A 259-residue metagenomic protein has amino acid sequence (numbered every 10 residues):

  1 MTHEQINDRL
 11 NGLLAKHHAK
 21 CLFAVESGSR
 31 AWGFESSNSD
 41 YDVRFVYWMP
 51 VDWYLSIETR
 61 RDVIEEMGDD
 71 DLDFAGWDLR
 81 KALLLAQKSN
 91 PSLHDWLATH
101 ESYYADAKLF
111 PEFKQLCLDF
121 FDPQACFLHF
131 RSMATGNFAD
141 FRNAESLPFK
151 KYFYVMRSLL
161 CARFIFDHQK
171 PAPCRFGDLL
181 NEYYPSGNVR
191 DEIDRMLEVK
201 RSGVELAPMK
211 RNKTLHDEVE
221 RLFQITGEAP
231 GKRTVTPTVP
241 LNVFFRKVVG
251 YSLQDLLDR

Functional and structural regions predicted by a protein language model:
M1-V25: Helical scaffold of the NTase/Pol beta-like nucleotidyltransferase catalytic core
V25, S37, I225: A cross-kingdom feature strongest in bacterial/archaeal respiratory oxidoreductases
G28-D69: Catalytic metal-binding acidic patch
M49-D52, S89-S92, G136, C161-A162: Short loop/turn segments at secondary-structure transitions that flank enzyme active sites
S56-M133: A basic- and aromatic-enriched beta-loop-alpha substructure that forms the phosphate/nucleotide- and DNA/RNA-contacting
P111-T238: Conserved nucleotidyltransferase catalytic core and NTase-mimicking acidic/glycine-rich helix/loop elements in nucleic
R233-R259: Acidic, carboxylate-rich catalytic segments that either coordinate divalent cations
